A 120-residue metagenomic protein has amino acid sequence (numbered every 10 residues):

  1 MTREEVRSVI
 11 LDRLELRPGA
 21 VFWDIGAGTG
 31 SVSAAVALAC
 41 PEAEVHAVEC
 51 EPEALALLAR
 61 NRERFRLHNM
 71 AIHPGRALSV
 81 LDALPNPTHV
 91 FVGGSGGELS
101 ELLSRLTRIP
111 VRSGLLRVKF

Functional and structural regions predicted by a protein language model:
R3-P18: Conserved alpha-helix/loop element of class I SAM-dependent methyltransferases that forms part of the SAM/SAH-binding
G19-G28: Conserved class I S-adenosyl-L-methionine
T29-P41: Conserved SAM-binding loop of SAM-dependent methyltransferases across substrates and taxa, primarily the Class I
L38-V45, I109: Conserved S-adenosyl-L-methionine
V48-H89: S-adenosyl-L-methionine
E49-A54, G94-S95, F120: Short beta->alpha hinge that forms the Motif I/post-I loop of the SAM-binding pocket
N86-G94, E101, L115: Short SAM/SAH-binding signature in class I
L103-L115: A short glycine-rich, Lys/Arg-flanked "PGG" loop and its adjoining helix->strand segment in the class I
